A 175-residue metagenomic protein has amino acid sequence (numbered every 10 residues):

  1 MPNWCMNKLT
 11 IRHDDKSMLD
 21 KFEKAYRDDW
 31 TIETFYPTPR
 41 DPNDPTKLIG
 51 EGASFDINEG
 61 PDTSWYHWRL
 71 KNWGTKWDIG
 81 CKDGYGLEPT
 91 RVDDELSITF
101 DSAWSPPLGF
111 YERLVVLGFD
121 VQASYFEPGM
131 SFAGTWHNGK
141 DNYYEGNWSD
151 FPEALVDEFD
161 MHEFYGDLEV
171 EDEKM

Functional and structural regions predicted by a protein language model:
M1-K174: Long, contiguous binding/interaction regions
